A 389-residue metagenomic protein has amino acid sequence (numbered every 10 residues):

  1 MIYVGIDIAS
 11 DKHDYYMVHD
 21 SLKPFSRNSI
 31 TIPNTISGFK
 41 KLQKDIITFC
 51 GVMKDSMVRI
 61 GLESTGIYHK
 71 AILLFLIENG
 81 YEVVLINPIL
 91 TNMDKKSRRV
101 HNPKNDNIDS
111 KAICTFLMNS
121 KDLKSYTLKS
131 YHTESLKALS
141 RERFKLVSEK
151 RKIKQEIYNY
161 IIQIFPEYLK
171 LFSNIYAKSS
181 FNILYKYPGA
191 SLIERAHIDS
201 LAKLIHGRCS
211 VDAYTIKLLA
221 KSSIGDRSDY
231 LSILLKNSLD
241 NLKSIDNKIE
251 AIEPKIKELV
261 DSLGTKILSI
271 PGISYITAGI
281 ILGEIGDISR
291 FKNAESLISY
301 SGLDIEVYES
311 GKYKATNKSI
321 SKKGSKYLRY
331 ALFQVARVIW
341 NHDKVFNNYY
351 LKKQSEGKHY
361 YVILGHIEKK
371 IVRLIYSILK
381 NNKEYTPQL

Functional and structural regions predicted by a protein language model:
M1-L389: A detector of single, family-specific signature residues that are central to catalytic or substrate-handling motifs
